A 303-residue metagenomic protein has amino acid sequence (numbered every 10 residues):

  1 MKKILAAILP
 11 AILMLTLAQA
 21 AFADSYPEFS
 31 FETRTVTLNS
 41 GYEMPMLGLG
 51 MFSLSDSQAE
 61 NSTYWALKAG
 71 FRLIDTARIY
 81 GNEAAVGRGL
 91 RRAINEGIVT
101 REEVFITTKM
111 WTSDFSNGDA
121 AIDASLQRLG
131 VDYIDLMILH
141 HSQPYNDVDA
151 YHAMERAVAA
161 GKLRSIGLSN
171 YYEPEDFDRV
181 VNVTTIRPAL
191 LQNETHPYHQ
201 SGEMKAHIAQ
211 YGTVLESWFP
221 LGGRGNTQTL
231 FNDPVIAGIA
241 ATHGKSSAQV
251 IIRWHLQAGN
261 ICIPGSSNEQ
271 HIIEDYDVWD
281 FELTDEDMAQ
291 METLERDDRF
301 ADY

Functional and structural regions predicted by a protein language model:
M1-A7: Positively charged n-region of N-terminal signal peptides that target proteins for export
I8-T16: Bacterial N-terminal signal peptides
L17-S25: Sec-dependent signal peptide cleavage junction
D24-V104, L221-G223: N-terminal binding-site loop/beta-alpha segment at the start of enzyme catalytic domains that lines or forms
E28, S142-Y303: Beta/alpha (TIM)-barrel catalytic core signal, keyed to glycine-rich beta->alpha loops juxtaposed to Asp/Glu that bind
L54-L67, D114-G130, D147-D149, P174-D178 (+1 more regions): Short, acidic/polar
T100-D114, D135-S142, T195: A short, structured active-site edge motif that brings together acidic residues
G118-H140, R156-A160: CE4/NodB-like, metal-dependent polysaccharide N-deacetylase domain that modifies extracellular/periplasmic N-acetylated
